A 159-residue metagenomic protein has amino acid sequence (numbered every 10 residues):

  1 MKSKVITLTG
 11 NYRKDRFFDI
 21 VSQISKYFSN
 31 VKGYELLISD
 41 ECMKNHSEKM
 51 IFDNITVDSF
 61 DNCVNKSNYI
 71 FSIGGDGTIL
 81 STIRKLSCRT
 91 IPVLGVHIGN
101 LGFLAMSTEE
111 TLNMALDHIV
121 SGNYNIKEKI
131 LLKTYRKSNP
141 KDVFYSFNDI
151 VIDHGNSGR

Functional and structural regions predicted by a protein language model:
K4, N68: Conserved acidic residues
R13, D76-T78, L101: Short glycine-rich anion-binding loops that position phosphate/pyrophosphate groups of nucleotides and phosphorylated
D15-F17, C42-K49: Short, charged/polar "capping" segments at the starts of alpha-helices and the immediately preceding loops
F17-F18, G77-I83: Short glycine/serine/threonine-rich phosphate/pyrophosphate-binding segments that cradle anionic phosphate groups
G33-E41: Short internal beta-strands
I55-K66: Short acidic low-complexity segments
F103-R159: Catalytic core of DAGKc-family lipid kinases
